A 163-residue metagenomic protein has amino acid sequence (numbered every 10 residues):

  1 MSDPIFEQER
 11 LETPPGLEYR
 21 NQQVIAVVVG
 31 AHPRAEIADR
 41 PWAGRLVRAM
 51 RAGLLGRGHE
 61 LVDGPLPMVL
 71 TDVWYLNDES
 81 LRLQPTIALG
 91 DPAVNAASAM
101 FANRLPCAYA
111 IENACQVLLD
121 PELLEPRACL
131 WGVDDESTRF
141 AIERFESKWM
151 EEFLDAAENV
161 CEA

Functional and structural regions predicted by a protein language model:
M1-A163: Solvent-exposed alpha-helical segments and adjacent loops that form catalytic or protein-interaction surfaces
